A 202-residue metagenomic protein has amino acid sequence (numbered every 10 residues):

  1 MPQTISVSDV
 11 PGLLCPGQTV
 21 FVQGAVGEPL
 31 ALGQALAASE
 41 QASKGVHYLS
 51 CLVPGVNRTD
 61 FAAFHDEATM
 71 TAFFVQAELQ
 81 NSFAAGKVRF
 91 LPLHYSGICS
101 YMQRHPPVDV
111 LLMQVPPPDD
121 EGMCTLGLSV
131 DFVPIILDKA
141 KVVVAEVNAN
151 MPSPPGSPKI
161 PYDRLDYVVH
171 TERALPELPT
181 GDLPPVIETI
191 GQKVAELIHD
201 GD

Functional and structural regions predicted by a protein language model:
M1-D202: Conserved alpha/beta enzyme-core scaffold
